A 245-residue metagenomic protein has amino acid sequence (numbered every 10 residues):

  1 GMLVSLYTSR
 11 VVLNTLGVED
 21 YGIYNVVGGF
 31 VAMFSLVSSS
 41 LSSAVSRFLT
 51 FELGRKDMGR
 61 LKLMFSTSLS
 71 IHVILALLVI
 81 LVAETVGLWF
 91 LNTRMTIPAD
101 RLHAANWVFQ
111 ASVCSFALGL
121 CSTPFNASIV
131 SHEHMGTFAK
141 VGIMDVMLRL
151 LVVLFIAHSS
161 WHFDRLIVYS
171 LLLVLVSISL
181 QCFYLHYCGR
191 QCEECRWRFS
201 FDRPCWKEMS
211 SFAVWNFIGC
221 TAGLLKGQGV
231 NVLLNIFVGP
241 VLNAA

Functional and structural regions predicted by a protein language model:
M2-T8, N25-L53, L69-V79, C114-S122 (+2 more regions): Small-residue-rich midsections of specific transmembrane alpha-helices
L3-D20, N92-T96, A157-S160, L224-A245: Helix-terminus/linker motif at the lipid-water interface of multi-pass membrane proteins
V12-M33, M64, L166-S170, C205-F212 (+1 more regions): Interfacial/gating helices of multi-pass transporter permease domains
L13-T15, E19-D20, H132-G136, M147-C182 (+2 more regions): Membrane-interface helix-loop junctions in multi-pass transport and translocation proteins
L16-E19, F34-I74, L91-I97, F125 (+2 more regions): Transmembrane-helix boundary and interhelical linker motifs in polytopic inner-membrane proteins
V18-Y24, K56-S66, L77-V113, S159-S170 (+1 more regions): Membrane-interface helix-capping segments at transmembrane helix termini in multi-pass transporters
T85-W89, P98-S122, A139, L151 (+4 more regions): Alpha-helical transmembrane segments of multi-pass membrane proteins
F163-S170, F183-Q228, V232, L242: Interhelical loop/hinge segments that connect adjacent transmembrane helices in multipass membrane
